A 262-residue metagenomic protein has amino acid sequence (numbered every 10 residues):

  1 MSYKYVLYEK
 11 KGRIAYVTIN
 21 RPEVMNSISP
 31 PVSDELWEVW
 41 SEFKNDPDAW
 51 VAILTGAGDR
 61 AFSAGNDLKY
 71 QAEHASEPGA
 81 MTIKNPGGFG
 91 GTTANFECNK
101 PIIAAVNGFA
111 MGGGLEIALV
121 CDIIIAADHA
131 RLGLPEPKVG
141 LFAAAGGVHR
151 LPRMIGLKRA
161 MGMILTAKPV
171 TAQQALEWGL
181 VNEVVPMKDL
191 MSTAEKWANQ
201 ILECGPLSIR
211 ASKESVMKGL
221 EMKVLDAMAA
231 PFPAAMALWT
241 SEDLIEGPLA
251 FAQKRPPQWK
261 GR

Functional and structural regions predicted by a protein language model:
M1-A15, D46-P47, D59, Y70 (+3 more regions): C-terminal alpha-helix plus adjacent terminal tail
M1-D59: Conserved CoA-thioester-binding segment of acyl-CoA-metabolizing enzymes
V17, R21, E35-L36, L54 (+6 more regions): Terminal peptide-recognition signature
P22-M25, D59-R60, G65, H129-R131 (+2 more regions): A short, glycine- and basic residue-enriched loop/turn that sits immediately adjacent to a domain's principal
S27, A61-A64, Y70-Q71, G112: Short active-site-adjacent helix-start/loop capping segments
D34-N45, L68-N107, V139, M154 (+1 more regions): An acidic, glycine-rich surface segment that forms the CoA-thioester-binding/catalytic face of crotonase-fold enzymes
G58-R60, G108-F109: Short glycine-rich anion-binding loops that position phosphate/pyrophosphate groups of nucleotides and phosphorylated
T93-I209, T240-S241, E246-L249, Q253-R255 (+1 more regions): Crotonase-fold acyl-CoA enzyme core
